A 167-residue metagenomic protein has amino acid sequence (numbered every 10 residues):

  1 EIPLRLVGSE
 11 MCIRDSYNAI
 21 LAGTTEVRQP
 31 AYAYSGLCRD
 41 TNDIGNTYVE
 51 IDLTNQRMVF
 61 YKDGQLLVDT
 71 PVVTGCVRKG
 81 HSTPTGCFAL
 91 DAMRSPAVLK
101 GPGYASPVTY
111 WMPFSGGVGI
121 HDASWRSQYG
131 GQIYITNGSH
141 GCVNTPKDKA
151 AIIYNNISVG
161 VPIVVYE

Functional and structural regions predicted by a protein language model:
E1-G8, C12-I13: Single conserved hydrophobic/aromatic residue that forms the stacking wall/gate of nucleotide- or nucleobase-binding
E10, Y17-G36, D40-T41: Soluble, acidic/polar mature domains that operate outside membranes
D15, A19-G23, M93-P96, I153-N156 (+1 more regions): Structured segments of extracytoplasmic/periplasmic soluble domains in secreted or envelope-associated proteins
S35-C76: A structural motif detector for short, solvent-exposed N-terminal "entry" segments of globular domains
V49-D52, V59-Y61, V68-T70, A89-D91 (+4 more regions): Structural recognition of the beta-strand scaffold that forms the well-ordered cores of secreted hydrolase catalytic
V73-F88: Electropositive
S82-T85, A97-E167: Exported/periplasmic cell-wall-interacting domains
